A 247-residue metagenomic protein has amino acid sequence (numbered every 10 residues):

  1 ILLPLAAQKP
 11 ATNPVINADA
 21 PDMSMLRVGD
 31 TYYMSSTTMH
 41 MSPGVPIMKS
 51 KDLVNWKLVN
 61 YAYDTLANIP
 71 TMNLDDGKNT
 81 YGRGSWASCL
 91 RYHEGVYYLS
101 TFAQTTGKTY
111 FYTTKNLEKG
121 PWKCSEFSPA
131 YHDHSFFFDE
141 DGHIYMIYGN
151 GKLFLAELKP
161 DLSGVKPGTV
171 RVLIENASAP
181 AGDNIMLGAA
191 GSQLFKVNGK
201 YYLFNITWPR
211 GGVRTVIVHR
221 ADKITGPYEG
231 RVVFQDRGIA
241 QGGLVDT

Functional and structural regions predicted by a protein language model:
I1-A7: Hydrophobic h-region of N-terminal signal peptides that target proteins for export in Gram-negative bacteria
A7-T247: Carbohydrate-active catalytic/glycan-binding domains of CAZyme proteins, especially the secreted or lumenal ectodomains
